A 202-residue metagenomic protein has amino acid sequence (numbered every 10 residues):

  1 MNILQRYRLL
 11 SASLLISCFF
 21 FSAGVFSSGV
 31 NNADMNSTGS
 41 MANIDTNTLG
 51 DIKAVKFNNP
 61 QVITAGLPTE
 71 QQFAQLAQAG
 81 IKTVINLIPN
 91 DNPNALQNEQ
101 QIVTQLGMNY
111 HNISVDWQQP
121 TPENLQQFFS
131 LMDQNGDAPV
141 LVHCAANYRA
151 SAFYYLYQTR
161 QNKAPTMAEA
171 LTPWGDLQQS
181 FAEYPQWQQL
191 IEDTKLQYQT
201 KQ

Functional and structural regions predicted by a protein language model:
N2-L14: Bacterial N-terminal signal peptides that target proteins for export
N2-L4, F20, G24-V140, Y155-Q202: Cys-dependent protein tyrosine phosphatase-like superfamily
V140-F153: A phosphate-binding catalytic loop at a beta-strand-loop-alpha-helix junction that coordinates phosphoryl groups
